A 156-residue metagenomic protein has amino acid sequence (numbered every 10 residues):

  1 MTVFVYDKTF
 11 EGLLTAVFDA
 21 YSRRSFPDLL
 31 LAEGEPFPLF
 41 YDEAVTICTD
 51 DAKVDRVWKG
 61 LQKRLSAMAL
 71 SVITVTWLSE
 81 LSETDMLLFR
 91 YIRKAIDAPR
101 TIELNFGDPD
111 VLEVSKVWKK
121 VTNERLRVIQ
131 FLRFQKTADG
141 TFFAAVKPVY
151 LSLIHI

Functional and structural regions predicted by a protein language model:
M1-D51: N-terminal ordered "arm"
M1-T2, I129, T141: Short, surface-exposed beta-edge/turn micro-motifs
V5-Y6, V146-P148: Short glycine-centered, acidic/aromatic-flanked micro-motifs in structured strand/loop junctions that mark active-site
F10-E11, Y150-S152: Short acidic, S/G/P-rich loop/turn micro-motifs used as interaction or catalytic elements
R23, R125-R127, T137-D139: A generic structural signal for short, non-catalytic loop/turn and secondary-structure boundary residues
A44-I129: Charged, alpha-helical interface segments at or near domain boundaries
F134-F142, P148: Residues lining hydrophobic/aromatic ligand-binding pockets adjacent to catalytic sites
I154-I156: Conserved small/polar residues in nucleotide/adenosyl-binding loops
